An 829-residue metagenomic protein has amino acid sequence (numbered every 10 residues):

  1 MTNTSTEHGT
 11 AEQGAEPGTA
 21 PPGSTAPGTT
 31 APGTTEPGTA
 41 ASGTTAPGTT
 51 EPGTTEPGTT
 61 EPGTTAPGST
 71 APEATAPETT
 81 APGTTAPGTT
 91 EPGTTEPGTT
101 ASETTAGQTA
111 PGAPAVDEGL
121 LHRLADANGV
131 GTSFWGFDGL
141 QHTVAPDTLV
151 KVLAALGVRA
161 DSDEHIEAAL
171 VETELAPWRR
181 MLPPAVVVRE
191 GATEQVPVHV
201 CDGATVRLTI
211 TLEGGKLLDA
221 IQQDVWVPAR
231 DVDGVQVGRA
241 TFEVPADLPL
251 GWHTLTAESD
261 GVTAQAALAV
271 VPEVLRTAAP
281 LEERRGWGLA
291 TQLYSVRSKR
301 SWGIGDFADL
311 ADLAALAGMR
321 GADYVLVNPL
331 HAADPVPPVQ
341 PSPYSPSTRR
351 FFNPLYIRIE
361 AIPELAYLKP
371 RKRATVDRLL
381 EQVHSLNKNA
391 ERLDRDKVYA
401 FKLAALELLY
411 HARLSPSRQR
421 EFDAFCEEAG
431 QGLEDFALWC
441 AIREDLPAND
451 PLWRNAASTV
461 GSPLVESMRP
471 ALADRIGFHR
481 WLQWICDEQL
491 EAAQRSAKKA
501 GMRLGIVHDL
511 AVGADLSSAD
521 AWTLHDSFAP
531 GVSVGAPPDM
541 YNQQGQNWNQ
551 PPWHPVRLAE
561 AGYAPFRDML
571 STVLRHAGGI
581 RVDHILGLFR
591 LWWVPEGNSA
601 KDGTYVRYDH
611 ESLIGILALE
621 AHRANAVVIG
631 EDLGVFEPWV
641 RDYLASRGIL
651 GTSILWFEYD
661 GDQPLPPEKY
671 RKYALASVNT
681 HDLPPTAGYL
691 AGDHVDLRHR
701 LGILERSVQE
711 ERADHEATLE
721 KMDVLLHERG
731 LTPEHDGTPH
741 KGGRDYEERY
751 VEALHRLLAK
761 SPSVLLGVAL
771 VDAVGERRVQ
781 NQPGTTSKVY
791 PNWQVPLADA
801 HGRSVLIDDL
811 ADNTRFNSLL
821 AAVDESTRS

Functional and structural regions predicted by a protein language model:
T10-A11, A15-A110: Long, intrinsically disordered low-complexity tandem-repeat segments
A110-A115, T205-R207: Terminal accessory/targeting
G112-R159: Basic helix-extension-helix modules of the SAP/HeH family
A154-I221, V225-W252, A257, G261 (+1 more regions): Acidic/aromatic-lined carbohydrate-recognition and catalytic surfaces of CAZymes acting on diverse glycans
M319, H735, A821-S829: Domain-scale activation on soluble regions of proteins
V336-D487, G513-G767, V771-D772, R777 (+2 more regions): Alpha-amylase-like alpha-glycosidases and glucanotransferases acting on alpha-linked glucans and related
I807-S826: C-terminal accessory segments of extracellular proteins
